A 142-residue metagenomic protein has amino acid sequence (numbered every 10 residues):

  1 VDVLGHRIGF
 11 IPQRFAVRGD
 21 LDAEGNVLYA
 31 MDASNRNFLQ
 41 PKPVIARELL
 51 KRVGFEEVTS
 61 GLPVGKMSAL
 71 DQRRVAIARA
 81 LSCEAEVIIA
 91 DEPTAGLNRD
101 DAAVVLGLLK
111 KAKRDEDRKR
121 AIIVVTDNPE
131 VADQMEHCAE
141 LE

Functional and structural regions predicted by a protein language model:
V1-G9: ABC ATPase NBD coupling module
R14, L21-A33: Q-loop/switch helix immediately C-terminal to the Walker
P41-T59: Conserved ABC ATPase "signature" region
P63-D71: Conserved ABC ATPase signature
I77: Hydrophobic anchor residue at the start of the ABC signature
E84: Conserved catalytic motifs of ABC-family nucleotide-binding domains
I88-D91: Catalytic Walker B motif of ABC-type/P-loop ATPase nucleotide-binding domains
